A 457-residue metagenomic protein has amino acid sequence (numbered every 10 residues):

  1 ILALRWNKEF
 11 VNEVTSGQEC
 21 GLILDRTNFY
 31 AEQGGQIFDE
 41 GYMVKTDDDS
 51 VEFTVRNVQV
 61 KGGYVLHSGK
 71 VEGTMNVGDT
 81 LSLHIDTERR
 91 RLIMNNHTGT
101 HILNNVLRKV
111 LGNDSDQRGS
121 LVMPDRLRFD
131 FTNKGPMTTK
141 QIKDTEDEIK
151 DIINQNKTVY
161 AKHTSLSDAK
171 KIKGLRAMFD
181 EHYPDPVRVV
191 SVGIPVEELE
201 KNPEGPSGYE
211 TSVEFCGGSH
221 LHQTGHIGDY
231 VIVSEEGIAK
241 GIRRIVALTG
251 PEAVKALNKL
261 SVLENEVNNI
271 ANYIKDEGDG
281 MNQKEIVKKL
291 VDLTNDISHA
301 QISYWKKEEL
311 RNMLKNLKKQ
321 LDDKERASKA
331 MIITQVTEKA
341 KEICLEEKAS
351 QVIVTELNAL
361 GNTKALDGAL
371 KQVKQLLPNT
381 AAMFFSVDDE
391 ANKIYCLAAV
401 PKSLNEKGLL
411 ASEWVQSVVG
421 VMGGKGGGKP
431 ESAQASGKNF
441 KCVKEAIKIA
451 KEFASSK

Functional and structural regions predicted by a protein language model:
I1-H84, E88: Conserved nucleotide-binding/hydrolysis modules and their immediate coupling elements across P-loop/ASCE NTPase motors
V11-T15, G21-L22, E32-G35, N57-Q59 (+12 more regions): Replace "in large, NTP-powered and nucleic-acid-processing enzymes" with "in large, NTP-powered factors and other
L22-L24, G62-V71, D125-T132, E431-G437: A generic structural motif
N28-M43, N76-F131, E431: Active/ligand-binding-proximal structured segments within catalytic/core domains that scaffold catalytic residues
G34, H101, F129, V189 (+4 more regions): Divalent metal-coordination and catalytic microenvironments
K45, V58, L121-R128, K162-A177 (+2 more regions): A glycine-rich phosphate-binding loop feature that marks nucleotide/adenosyl-phosphate handling sites
D114, T224-D229, V233-K457: Terminal appendage regions of diverse proteins
P124-A239, A247, V254, V419 (+1 more regions): Non-catalytic interaction/regulatory segments
